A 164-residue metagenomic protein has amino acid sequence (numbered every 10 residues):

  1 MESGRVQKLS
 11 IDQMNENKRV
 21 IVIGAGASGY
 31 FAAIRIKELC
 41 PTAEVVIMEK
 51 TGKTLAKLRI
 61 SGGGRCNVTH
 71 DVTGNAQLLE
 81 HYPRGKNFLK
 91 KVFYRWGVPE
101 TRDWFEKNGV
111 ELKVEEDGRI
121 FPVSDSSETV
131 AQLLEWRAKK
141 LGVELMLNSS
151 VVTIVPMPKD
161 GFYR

Functional and structural regions predicted by a protein language model:
M1-Q13: N-terminal amphipathic/basic-hydrophobic helices that include classical n-h-c signal peptides and signal-anchor
M14-S28: Beta1/beta-strand and adjacent pyrophosphate-binding region of the FAD-binding site in flavoprotein oxidoreductases
K18, A43, Y163: Nucleotide donor/acceptor-binding cores
I21, K37-G63: Glycine-rich FAD pyrophosphate-binding loop
I34, E38, W136: Short, well-ordered alpha-helices that flank and scaffold nucleotide-derived cofactor binding pockets
G63-E116: Glycine-rich active-site loop/strand segments that organize a redox cofactor
L89-G97, E116-W136, M146: Short beta-strand to alpha-helix junction loop
L147-F162: A conserved short coil-to-beta-strand element within the FAD-binding core of flavoproteins
